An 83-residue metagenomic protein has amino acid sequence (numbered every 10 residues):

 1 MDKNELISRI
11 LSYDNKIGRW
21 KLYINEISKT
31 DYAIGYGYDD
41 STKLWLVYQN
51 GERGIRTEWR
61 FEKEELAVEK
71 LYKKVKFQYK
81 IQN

Functional and structural regions predicted by a protein language model:
M1, L11, R56-E62: Short, exposed beta-strand "edge-strand" segments with a Pro/Gly-rich flavor and a Y/T-containing core
M1-T30: Negatively charged, low-complexity tracts enriched in Asp/Glu with abundant Ser/Thr
S8-L11, Y48, E69: N-terminal non-cleavable signal-anchor helices
L11, Y72-N83: Short arginine-rich
I27-R56, K74: Short aromatic-glycine-(Arg/Gly/Cys) micro-motifs in beta-strand/loop hairpins
R60-F77: A short, charged, amphipathic alpha-helix used as a generic interaction element across diverse proteins
